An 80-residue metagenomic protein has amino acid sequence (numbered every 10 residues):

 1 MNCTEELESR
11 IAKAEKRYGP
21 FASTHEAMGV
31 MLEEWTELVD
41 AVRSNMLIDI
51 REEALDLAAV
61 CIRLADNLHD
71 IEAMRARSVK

Functional and structural regions predicted by a protein language model:
M1-K80: Flexible "arm" and connector segments at domain edges
